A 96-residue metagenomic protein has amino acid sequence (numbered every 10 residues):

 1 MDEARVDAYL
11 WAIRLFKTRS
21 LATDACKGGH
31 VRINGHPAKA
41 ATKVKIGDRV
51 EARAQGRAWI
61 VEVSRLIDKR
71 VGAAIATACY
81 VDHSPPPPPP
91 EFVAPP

Functional and structural regions predicted by a protein language model:
D2-A8, R19-D24, R32, H36-P96: Strongly charged
I13: N-terminal beta1-alpha1 ligand-phosphate binding loop
G29: Glycine-centered, phosphate/nucleic-acid-interacting loop/turn motifs that mediate DNA/RNA or nucleotide
